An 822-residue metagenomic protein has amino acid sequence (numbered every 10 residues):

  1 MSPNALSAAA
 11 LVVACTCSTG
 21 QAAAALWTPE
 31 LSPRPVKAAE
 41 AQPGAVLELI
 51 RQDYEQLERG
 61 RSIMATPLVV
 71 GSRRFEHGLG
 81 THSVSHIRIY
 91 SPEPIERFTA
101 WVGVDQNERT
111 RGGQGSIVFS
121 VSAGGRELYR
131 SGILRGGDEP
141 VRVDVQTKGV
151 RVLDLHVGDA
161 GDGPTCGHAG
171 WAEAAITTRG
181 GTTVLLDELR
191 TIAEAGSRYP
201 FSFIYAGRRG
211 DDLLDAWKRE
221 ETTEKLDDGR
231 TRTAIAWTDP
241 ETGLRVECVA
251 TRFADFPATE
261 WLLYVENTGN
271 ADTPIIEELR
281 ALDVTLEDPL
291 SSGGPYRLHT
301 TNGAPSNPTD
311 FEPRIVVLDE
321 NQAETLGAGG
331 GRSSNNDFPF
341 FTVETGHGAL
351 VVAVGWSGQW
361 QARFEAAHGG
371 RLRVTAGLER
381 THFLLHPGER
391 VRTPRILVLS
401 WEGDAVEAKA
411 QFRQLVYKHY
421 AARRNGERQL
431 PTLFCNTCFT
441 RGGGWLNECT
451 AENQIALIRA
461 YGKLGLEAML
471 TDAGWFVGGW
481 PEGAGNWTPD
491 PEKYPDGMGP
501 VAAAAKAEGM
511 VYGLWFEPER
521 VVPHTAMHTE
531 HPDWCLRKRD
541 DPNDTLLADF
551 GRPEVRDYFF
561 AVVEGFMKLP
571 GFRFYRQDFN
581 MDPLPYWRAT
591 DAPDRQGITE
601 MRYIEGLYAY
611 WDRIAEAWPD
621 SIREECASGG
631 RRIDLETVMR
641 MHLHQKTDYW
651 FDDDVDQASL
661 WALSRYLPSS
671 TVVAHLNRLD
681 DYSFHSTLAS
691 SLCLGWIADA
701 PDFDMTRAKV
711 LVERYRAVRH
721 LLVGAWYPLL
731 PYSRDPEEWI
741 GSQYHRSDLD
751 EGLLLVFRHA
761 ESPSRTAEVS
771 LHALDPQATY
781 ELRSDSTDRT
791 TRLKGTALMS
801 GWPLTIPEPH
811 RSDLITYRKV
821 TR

Functional and structural regions predicted by a protein language model:
A23-A195: Gly-Asp-aromatic-enriched flexible segments
I192-G370, E379, T779-T787: Polysaccharide-binding surfaces and accessory modules of carbohydrate-active proteins
F383-E402, H810-R818: Short Pro-Gly-centered flexible turn/kink motifs
A408-A468, D472, V477: An acidic-aromatic substrate-binding cleft motif
L430-T432, G442-T450, P491, E517-G565 (+1 more regions): Active-site-adjacent "subsite" loops/lids of carbohydrate-active enzymes
P481-E492, R520-D540, T590, D594 (+1 more regions): Aromatic- and acidic-residue-enriched segments that line the glycan-binding/catalytic groove of carbohydrate-active
L607-T790, I806-E808, S812-D813: Active-site-proximal substrate-binding groove within the catalytic cores of carbohydrate-active enzymes
L793-R822: C-terminal beta-strand-rich structural cap/linker in extracellular carbohydrate-active enzymes
